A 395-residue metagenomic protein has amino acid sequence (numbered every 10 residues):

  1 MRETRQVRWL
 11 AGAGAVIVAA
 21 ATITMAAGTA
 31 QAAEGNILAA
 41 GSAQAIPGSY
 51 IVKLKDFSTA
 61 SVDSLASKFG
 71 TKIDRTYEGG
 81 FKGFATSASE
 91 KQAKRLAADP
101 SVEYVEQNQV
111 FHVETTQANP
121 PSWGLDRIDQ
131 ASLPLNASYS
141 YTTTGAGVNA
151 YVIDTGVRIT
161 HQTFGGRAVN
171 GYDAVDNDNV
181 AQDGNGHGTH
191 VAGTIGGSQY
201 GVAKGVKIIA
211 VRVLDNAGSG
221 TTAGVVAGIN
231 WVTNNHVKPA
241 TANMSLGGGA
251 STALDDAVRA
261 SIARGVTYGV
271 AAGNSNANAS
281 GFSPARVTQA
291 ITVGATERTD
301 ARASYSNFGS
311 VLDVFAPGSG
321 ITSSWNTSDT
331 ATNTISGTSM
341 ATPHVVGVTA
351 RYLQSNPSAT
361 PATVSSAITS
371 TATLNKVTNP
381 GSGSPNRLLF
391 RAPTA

Functional and structural regions predicted by a protein language model:
R2-E114: Primarily auto-inhibitory N-terminal propeptides
A32, A137-N170, D178-G224, H236-T241 (+7 more regions): Subtilisin-like serine protease catalytic core
E34-A43, S67-F81, D99-N149, V157 (+2 more regions): Protease zymogen maturation seam
G35-A39, Q44, D74-R75, V206 (+7 more regions): C-terminal subdomain of the subtilisin-like protease fold in secreted/lumenal serine endopeptidases
Y50-V52, A85, Y104-E106, N149-I153 (+10 more regions): Structural recognition of the beta-strand scaffold that forms the well-ordered cores of secreted hydrolase catalytic
D56-T59, G80-F81, Q92-A93, Q109-V113 (+11 more regions): Solvent-exposed loop/turn segments at secondary-structure junctions within structured extracellular/periplasmic domains
K68, R95-D99, N108, A131 (+6 more regions): Structured segments of extracytoplasmic/periplasmic soluble domains in secreted or envelope-associated proteins
E114-A118, G218-V225, M244-D313, G320-V346: Substrate-binding/specificity loop regions of serine endopeptidase catalytic domains, predominantly subtilases
